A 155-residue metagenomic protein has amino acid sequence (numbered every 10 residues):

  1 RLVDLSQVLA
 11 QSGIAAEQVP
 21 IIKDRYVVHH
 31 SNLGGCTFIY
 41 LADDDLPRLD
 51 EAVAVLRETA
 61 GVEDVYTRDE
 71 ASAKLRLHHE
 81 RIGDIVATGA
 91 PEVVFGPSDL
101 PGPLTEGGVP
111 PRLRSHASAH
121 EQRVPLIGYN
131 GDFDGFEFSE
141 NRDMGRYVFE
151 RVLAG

Functional and structural regions predicted by a protein language model:
R1-G155: Feature captures the catalytic ectodomains and active-site-proximal regions of enzymes that hydrolyze or transfer
